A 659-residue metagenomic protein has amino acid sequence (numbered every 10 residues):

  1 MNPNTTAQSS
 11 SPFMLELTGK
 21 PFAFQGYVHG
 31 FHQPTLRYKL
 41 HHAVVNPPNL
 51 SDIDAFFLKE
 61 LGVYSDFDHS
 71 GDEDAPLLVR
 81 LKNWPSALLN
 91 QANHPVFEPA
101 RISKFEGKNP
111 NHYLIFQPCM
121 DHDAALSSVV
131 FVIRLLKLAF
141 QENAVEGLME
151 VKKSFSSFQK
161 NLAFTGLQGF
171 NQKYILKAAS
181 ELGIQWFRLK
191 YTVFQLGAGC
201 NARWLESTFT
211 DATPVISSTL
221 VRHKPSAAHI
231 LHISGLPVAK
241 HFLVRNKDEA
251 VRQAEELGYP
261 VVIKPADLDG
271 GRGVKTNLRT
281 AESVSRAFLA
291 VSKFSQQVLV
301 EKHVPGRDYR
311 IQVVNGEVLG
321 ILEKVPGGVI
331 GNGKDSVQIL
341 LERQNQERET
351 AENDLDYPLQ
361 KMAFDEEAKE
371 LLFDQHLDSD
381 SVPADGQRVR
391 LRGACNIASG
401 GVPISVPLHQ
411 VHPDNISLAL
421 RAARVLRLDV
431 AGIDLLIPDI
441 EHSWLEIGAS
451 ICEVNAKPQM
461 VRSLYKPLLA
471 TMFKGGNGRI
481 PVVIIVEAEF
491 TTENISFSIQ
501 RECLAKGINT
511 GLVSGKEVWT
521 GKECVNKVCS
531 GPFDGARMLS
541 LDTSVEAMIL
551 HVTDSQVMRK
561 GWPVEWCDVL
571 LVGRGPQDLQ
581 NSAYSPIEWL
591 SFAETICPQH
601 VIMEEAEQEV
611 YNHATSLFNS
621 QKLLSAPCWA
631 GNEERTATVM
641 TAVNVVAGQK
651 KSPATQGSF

Functional and structural regions predicted by a protein language model:
M1-S180, E317-G320, V325-N332, S336-I339 (+2 more regions): ATP-dependent carboxylate activation and anion-phosphoryl transfer catalytic cores that bind Mg-ATP to form
F116-E256, D269, T491: Conserved N-proximal alpha/beta basic substrate-recognition cap immediately N-terminal to, or forming the N-lobe
W186, V238, V261, V298 (+2 more regions): Hydrophobic anchor at the start of a short beta-strand that flanks the dinucleotide cofactor-binding loop
W204-M362, P413, I447: Active-site nucleotide/adenylate-binding loops and adjacent lid/helix of ATP-dependent enzymes
L340-V402: Extended, charge-rich helix/loop segments that form flexible, surface "patches" used to engage negatively charged
V482-E502: Glycine-rich phosphate-binding P-loop
R501-T595, Q599-S616, Q621-G648: ATP-dependent carboxylate-amine ligase catalytic core
Q649-S658: Positively charged N-terminal leader segments that act as targeting/secretion signals
